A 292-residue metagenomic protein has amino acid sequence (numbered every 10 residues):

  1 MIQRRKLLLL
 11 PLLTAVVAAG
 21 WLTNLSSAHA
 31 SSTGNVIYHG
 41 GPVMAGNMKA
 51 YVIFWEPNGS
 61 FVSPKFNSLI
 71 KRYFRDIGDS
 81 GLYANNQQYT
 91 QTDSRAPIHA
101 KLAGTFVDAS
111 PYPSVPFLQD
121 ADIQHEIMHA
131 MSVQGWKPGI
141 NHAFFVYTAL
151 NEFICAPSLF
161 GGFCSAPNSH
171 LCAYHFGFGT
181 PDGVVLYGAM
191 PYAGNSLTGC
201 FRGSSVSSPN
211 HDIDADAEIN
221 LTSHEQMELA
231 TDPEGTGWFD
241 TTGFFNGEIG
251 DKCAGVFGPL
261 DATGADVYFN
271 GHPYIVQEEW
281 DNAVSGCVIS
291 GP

Functional and structural regions predicted by a protein language model:
I2-L12: Bacterial N-terminal signal peptides that target proteins for export
P11-W21: Bacterial N-terminal signal peptides
V17, S26-A28: Cleavable N-terminal signal peptides
H29-M128: N-terminal carbohydrate-binding/catalytic regions of secreted carbohydrate-active enzymes
K49-F54, Y83-A84, H99, G104 (+4 more regions): Structural recognition of the beta-strand scaffold that forms the well-ordered cores of secreted hydrolase catalytic
E56-F61, L150-C155, Y192-L197, E225-E228 (+1 more regions): Solvent-exposed loop/turn segments at secondary-structure junctions within structured extracellular/periplasmic domains
R95-F178: Active-site-proximal segments of metallohydrolase catalytic domains
S165-D216, D232-P292: Metalloprotease/metallohydrolase-associated module, dominated by Zn2+-dependent proteases
